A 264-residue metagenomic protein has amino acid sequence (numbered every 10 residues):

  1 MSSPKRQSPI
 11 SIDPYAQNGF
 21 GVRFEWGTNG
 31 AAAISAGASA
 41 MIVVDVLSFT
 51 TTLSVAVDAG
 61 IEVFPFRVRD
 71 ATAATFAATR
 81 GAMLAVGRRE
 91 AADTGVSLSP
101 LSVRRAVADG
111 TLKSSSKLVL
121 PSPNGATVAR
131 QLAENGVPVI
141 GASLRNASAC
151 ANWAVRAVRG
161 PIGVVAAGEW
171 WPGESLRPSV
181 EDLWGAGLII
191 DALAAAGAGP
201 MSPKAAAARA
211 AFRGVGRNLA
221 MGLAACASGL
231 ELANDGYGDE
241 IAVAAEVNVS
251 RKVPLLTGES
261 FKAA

Functional and structural regions predicted by a protein language model:
M1-V22: Short glycine- and acidic-rich boundary segments immediately preceding or forming the N-terminal edge of structured
R23-S35, F49-F64, D70-L118, G125-A126 (+2 more regions): Residues that scaffold, gate, or flank divalent-cation-dependent active/transport sites
A40-T52: Active/ligand-binding-proximal structured segments within catalytic/core domains that scaffold catalytic residues
V43-V44, A85-G87, L120-S122, A142 (+1 more regions): Short beta-strand segments
T51, P172-S175: Extracytoplasmic/secreted cell-surface and envelope-processing proteins
G95-P138, A157, L176-A264: Long, charged alpha-helical interface segments
A133, S143-P172: Catalytic cores of nucleophile-dependent amide-cleaving enzymes
